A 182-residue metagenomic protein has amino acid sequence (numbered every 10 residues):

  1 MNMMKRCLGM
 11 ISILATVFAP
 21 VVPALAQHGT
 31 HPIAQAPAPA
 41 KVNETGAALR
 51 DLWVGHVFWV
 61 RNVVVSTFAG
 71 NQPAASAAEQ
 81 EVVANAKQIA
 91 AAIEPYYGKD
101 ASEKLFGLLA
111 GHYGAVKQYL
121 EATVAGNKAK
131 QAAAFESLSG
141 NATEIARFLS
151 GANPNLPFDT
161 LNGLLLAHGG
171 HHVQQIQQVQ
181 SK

Functional and structural regions predicted by a protein language model:
M1-I11: Bacterial N-terminal signal peptides that target proteins for export
V17-L25: C-terminal segment of classical bacterial N-terminal signal peptides
Q27, H31-P39, N43, V124 (+3 more regions): A beta-strand edge to alpha-helix "cap/lid" segment located at domain peripheries
T30-Q80: Immediate post-signal-peptide N-terminus of mature secreted/exported proteins
N43, A47, V54, V83 (+5 more regions): Soluble non-cytosolic domains of exported or imported proteins
G55, Q88, E144, A167-Q174: Alpha-helical scaffold segments in carbohydrate-active enzymes
V60, S66-L149: Alpha-helical segments in soluble extracytoplasmic regions
A101-V124, N155-K182: Long, amphipathic, charge-rich alpha-helical segments that form helical bundles/coiled-coils
